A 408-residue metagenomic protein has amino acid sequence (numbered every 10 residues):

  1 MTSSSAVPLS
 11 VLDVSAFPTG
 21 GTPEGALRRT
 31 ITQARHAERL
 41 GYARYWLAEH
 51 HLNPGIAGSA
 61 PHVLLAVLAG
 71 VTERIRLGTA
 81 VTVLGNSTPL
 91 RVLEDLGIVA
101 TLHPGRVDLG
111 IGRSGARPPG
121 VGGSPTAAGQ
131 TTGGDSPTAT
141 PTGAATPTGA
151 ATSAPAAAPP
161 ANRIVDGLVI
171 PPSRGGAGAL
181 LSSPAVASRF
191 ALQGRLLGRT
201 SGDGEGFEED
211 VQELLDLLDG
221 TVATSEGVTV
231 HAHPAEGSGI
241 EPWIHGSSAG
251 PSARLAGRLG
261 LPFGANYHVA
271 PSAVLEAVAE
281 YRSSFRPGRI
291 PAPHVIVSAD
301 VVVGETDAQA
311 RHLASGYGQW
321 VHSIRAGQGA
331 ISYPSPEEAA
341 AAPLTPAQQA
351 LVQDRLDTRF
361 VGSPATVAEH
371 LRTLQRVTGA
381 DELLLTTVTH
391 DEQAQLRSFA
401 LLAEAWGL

Functional and structural regions predicted by a protein language model:
M1-L77: N-terminal beta1-alpha1-beta2 module of alpha/beta enzyme domains
S5, G129-G143, P147-H233, A273-T378: An alpha-helical appendage that flanks or caps ligand/catalytic pockets
L9, A37, G41, E49 (+7 more regions): Conserved, mostly hydrophobic/aromatic
L9-D13, Y45-L47, R76-T79, V107-I111 (+4 more regions): Hydrophobic faces of well-ordered beta-strands that scaffold small-molecule active sites in alpha/beta enzyme cores
D13-R28, V81-L90, S238-S247, G304 (+1 more regions): Active-site mouth loops of central-metabolism enzymes
E24-H36, D95, S248-R254, P364-T373: Short, acidic/polar
T88-G134, A150: A generic, well-ordered mixed alpha/beta core segment in the N-terminal half of proteins
P251-S272: A conserved active-site cap/scaffold subdomain adjacent to cofactor or substrate pockets
